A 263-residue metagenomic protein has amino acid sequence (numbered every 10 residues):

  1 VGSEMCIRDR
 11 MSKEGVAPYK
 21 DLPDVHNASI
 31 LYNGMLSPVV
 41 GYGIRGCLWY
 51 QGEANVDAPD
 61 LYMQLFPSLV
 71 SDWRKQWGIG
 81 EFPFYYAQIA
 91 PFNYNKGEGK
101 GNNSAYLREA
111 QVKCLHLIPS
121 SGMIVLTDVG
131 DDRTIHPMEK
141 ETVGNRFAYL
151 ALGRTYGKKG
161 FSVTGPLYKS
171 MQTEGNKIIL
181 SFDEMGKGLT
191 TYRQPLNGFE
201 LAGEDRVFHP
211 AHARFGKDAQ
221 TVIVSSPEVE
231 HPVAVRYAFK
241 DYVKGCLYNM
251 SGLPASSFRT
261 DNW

Functional and structural regions predicted by a protein language model:
V1-I7: Short, small-residue-biased leader/transition segments that mark boundaries at the very start of proteins
P18-H26, Y50-M63, N95-K100: The substrate-binding groove and active-site-proximal loops of carbohydrate-active enzymes, especially glycoside
V25-P38, Q64-D72, N102-V112: Alpha-helical scaffolding within the catalytic cores of extracellular/periplasmic polymer-degrading hydrolases
N33-D57: Oxyanion-hole/transition-state-stabilizing segment in secreted/luminal serine hydrolases and related acyltransferases
Y42-G46, I79-Y85, L117-M123: Loop/turn elements at helix/coil->beta-strand transitions in domains of secreted/extracellular proteins
I89-V129: Substrate-gating cap/lid alpha-helix
T142, G153-Q194: Surface beta-strand/loop "capping" patches
I179, M185-W263: C-terminal beta-sandwich/jelly-roll accessory domains of carbohydrate-active enzymes
